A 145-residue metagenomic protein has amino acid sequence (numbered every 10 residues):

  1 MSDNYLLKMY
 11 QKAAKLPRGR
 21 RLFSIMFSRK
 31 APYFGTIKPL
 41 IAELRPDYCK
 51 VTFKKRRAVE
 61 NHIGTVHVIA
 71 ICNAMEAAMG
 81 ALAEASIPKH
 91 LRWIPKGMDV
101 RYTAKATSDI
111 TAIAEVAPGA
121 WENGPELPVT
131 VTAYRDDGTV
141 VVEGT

Functional and structural regions predicted by a protein language model:
M1-K15, T107, A117-T145: HotDog/MaoC-like acyl-thioester-processing domains
M1-K50: Non-catalytic linker/capping segments at the edges of enzyme domains
F34-T36, P46, V66, A74 (+3 more regions): Short connector loops at helix/strand junctions that flank enzyme active sites, especially segments positioning acidic
V51, K96-M98, A112, L127-V129 (+1 more regions): Hydrophobic residues positioned within well-ordered beta-strands of beta-sheet architectures
K54-G80: Hot-dog-fold acyl-thioester-processing enzymes
I69, N73, A77, M98-Y102 (+2 more regions): Hydrophobic alpha-helical segments of small multi-pass membrane proteins
A81-A117: Hydrophobic beta-strand-centered segment that forms part of the acyl-chain substrate-binding groove
